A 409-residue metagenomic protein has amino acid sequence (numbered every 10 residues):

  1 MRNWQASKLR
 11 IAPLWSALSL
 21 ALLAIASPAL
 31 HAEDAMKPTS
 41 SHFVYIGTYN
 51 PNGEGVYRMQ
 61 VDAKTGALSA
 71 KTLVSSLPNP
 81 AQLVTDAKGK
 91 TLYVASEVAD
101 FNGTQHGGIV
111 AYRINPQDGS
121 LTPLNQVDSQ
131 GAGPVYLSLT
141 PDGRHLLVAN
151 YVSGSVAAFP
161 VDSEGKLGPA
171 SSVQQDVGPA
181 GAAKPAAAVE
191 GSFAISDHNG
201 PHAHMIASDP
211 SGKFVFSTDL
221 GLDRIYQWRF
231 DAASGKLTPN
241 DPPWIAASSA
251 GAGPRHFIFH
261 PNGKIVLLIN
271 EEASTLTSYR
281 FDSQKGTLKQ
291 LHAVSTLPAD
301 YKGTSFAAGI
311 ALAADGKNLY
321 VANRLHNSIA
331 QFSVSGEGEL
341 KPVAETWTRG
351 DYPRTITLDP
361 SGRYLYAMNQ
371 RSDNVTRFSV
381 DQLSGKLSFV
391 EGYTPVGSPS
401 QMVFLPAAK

Functional and structural regions predicted by a protein language model:
P13-A26: Bacterial N-terminal signal peptides
P38-T39, L77-K88, Q130-P141, H145 (+5 more regions): Beta-rich, blade/repeat-based domains predominating in secreted/periplasmic proteins but also intracellular
N50-G53, V98-N102, V152-S155, L222-R224 (+3 more regions): Short glycine/acidic-enriched loop and turn motifs that connect beta-strands
M59-G66, Y112-G119, F159-P169, W228-L237 (+3 more regions): Short loop/turn segments immediately following beta-strands, especially the blade-tip and inter-blade linker loops
S69-S75, T122-V127, E190-S196, D241-A247 (+3 more regions): A short beta-strand motif characteristic of beta-propeller blades
A70-L139: Blade-loop segments of beta-propeller domains
R371-T376, S388-K409: Blade-level signature of beta-propeller repeat domains, shared across WD40, Kelch, NHL, RCC1 and BNR/Asp-box propellers
